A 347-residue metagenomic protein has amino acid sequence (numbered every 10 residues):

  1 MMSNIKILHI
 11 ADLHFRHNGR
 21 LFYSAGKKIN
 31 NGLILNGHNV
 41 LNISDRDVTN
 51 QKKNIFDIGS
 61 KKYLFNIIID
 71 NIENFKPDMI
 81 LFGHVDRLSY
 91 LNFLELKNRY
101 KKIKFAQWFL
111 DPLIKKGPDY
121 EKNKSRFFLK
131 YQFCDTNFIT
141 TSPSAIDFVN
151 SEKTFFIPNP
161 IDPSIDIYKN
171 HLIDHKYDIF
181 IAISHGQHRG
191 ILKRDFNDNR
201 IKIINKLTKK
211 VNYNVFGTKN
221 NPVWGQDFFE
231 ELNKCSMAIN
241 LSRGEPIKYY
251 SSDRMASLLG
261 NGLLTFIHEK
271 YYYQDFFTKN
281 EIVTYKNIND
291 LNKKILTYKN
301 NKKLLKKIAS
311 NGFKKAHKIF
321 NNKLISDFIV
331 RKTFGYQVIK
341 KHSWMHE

Functional and structural regions predicted by a protein language model:
M2-I55, I67, F75, H84-L91 (+2 more regions): Nucleotide-sugar donor-binding catalytic core of glycosyltransferases
K61-K62: N-terminal accessory alpha/beta regions
I72, K76-D78: Proline-aspartate-enriched helix->loop->beta-strand connector
G83-H84, K97-F105: Short, conserved structural micro-motifs that define repeat-unit consensus positions and nucleotide-binding loops
F93-Y100, T208: Surface-exposed amphipathic alpha-helices with a cationic face
A106-Y120: A short, histidine- and acid-enriched strand-loop-helix "catalytic/donor-clamping" loop that lines the nucleotide-sugar
I282-N289, Y298-K302: Conserved acidic donor-binding segment of nucleotide-sugar-dependent glycosyltransferases
K294-Y298, K302-E347: C-terminal amphipathic helix plus adjacent low-complexity, charged tail appended to glycosyltransferase catalytic
